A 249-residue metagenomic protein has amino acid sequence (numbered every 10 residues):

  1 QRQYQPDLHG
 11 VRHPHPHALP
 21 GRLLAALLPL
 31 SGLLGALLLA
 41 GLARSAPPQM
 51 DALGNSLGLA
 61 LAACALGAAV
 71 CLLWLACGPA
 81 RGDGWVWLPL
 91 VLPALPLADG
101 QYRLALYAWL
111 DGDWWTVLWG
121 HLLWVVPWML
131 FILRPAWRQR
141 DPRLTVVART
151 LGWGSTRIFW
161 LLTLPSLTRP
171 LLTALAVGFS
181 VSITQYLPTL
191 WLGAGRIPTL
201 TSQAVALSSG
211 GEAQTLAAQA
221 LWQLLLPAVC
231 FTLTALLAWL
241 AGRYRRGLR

Functional and structural regions predicted by a protein language model:
Q1, R12, H17-R138, S166 (+3 more regions): Membrane-water interface segments at the C-terminal ends of transmembrane alpha-helices in multi-pass inner-membrane
Y4-L8: Alpha-helix boundary/capping motif
R140-L144: Short glycine/proline-centered loop/turn elements that form peptide/ligand docking sites
A148: The alpha-helix within a helix-turn-helix
L151-W153, P165: Glycine/proline-centered hinge or cleavage motifs at structural transition points of membrane proteins
T184-Q214, R249: Glycine-rich helix-loop "coupling/hinge" segments at transmembrane-helix boundaries in multipass transporters
A238-R249: Short cytosolic juxtamembrane segments of multi-pass membrane proteins
